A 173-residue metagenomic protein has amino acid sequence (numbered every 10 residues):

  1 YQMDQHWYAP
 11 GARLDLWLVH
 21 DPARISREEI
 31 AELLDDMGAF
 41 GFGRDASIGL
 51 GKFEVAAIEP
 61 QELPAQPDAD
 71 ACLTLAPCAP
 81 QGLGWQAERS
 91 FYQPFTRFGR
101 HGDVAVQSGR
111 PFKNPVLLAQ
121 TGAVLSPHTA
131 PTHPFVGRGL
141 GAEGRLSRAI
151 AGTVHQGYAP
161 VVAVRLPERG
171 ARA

Functional and structural regions predicted by a protein language model:
Y1-A173: Conserved active-site/ligand-binding neighborhood in enzyme cores
